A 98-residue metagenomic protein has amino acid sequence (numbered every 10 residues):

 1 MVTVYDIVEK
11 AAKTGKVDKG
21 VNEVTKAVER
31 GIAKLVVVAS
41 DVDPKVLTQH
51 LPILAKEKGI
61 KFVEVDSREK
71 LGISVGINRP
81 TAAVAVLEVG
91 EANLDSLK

Functional and structural regions predicted by a protein language model:
M1-K34: Ribosome large-subunit tunnel/peptidyl-transferase-proximal elements
K13, G20, V24, D43-L47 (+4 more regions): Helical mechanochemical/support elements of P-loop NTPase systems and associated helical scaffolds
V21, S40-D41, V86-V89: Fold-independent oxyanion-binding glycine-rich loops and adjacent beta-strand/coil segments at enzyme active sites
A33-L47, P52, I60-E64: Extracellular/luminal Protease-associated
I53-K98: Short basic, glycine-rich beta-strand/loop surfaces that mediate nucleic-acid
